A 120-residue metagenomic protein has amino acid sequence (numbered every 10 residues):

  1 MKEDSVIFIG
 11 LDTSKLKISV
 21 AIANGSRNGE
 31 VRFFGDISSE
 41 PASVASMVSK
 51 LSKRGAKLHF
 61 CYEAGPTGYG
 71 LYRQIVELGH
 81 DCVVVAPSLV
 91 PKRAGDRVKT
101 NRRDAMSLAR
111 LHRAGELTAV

Functional and structural regions predicted by a protein language model:
M1-V120: Phosphate- and other anionic-substrate recognition elements at nucleic-acid/protein interfaces
